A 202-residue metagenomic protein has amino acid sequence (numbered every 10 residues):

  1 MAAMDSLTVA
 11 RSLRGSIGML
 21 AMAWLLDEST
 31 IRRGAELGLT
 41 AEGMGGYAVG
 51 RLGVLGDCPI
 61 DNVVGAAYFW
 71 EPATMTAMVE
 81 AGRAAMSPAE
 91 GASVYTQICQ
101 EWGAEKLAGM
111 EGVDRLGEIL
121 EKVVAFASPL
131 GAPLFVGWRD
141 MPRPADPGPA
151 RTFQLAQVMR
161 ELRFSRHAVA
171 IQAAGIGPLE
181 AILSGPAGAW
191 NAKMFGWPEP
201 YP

Functional and structural regions predicted by a protein language model:
M1-Y201: Phosphate/adenylate-binding glycine loop and adjacent helical scaffold
